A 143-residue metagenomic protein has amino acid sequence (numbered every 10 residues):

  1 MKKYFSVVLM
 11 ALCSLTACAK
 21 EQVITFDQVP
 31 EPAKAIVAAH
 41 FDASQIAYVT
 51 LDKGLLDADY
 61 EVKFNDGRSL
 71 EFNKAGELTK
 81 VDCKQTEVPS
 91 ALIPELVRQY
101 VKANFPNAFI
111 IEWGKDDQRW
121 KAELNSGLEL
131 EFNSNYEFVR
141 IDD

Functional and structural regions predicted by a protein language model:
M1-T25, V37: Bacterial Sec-dependent N-terminal signal peptides
K20-D143: Interaction-mediating elements
